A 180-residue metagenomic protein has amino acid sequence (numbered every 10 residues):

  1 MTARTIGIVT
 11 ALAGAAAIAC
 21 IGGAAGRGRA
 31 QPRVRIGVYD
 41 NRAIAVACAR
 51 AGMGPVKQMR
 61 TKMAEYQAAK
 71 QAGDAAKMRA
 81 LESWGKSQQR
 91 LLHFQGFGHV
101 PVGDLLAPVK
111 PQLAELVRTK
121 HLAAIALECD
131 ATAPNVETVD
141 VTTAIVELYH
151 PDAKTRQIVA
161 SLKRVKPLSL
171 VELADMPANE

Functional and structural regions predicted by a protein language model:
T2, G23-E180: Amphipathic, charged alpha-helical segments and their helix-to-coil junctions in extracytoplasmic/peripheral assemblies
T2-I8: Membrane-entry signal-anchor segments at the cytosolic-membrane interface, especially the N-terminal signal anchor
I8-G22: Hydrophobic membrane-insertion alpha-helices, especially the h-region of bacterial N-terminal signal peptides
